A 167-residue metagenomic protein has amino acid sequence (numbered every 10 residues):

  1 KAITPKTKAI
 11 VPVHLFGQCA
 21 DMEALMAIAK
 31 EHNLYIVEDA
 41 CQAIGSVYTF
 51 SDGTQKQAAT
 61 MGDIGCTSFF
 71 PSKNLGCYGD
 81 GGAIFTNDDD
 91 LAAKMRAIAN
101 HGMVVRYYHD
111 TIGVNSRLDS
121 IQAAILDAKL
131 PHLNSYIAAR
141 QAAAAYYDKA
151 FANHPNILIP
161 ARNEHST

Functional and structural regions predicted by a protein language model:
K1-C77, A83-F85: Active-site phosphate-binding strand-loop segment of PLP-dependent enzymes
A9-V13, Q18, M22-A24, E31 (+3 more regions): PLP-dependent aminotransferase class I/II
G79-D80, I121: A conserved catalytic-core signature of glycosyltransferases
